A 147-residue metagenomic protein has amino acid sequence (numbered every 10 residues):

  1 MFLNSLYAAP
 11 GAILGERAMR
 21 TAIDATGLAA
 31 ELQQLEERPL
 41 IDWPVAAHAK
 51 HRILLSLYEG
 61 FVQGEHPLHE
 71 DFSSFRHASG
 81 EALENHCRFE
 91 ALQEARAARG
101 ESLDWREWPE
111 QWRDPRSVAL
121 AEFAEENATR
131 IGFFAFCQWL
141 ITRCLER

Functional and structural regions predicted by a protein language model:
M1-R147: Acidic/aromatic-lined carbohydrate-recognition and catalytic surfaces of CAZymes acting on diverse glycans
